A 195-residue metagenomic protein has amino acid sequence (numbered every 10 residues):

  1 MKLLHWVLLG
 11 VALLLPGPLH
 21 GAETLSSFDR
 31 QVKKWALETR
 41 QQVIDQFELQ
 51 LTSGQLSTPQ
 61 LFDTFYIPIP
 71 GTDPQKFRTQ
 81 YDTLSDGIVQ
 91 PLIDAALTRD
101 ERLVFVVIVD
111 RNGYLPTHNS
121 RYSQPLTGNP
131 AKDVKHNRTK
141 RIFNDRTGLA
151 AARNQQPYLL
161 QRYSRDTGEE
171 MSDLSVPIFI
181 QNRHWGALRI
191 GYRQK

Functional and structural regions predicted by a protein language model:
M1-V7: Bacterial N-terminal signal peptides that target proteins for export
V7-L15: Bacterial N-terminal signal peptides
P18-K195: N-terminal membrane-sensor/transducer module of prokaryotic signaling receptors
